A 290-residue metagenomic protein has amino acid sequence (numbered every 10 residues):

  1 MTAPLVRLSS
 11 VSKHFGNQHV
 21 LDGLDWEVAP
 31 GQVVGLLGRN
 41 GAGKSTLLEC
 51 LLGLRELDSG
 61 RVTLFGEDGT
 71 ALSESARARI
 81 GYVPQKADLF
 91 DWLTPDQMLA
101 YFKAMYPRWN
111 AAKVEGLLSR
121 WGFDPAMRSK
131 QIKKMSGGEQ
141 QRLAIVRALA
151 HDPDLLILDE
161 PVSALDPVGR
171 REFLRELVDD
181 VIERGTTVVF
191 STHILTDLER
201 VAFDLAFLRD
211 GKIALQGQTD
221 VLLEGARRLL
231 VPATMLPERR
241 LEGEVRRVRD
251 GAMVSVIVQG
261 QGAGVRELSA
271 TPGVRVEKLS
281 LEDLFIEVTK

Functional and structural regions predicted by a protein language model:
T2, D250-K290: C-terminal coupling/interaction segments
V6, L21-G23, R77: Conserved structural motif at the start of ABC-family nucleotide-binding domains
L52: Helix-to-loop junction immediately C-terminal to a conserved catalytic motif
G60-A71, S75-A76: Conserved ABC transporter NBD signature motif
Q85-L143: ABC-family P-loop ATPase nucleotide-binding domains
L156-E160, L165: Catalytic Walker B motif of ABC-type/P-loop ATPase nucleotide-binding domains
R171-Q261: ABC transporter nucleotide-binding domain
